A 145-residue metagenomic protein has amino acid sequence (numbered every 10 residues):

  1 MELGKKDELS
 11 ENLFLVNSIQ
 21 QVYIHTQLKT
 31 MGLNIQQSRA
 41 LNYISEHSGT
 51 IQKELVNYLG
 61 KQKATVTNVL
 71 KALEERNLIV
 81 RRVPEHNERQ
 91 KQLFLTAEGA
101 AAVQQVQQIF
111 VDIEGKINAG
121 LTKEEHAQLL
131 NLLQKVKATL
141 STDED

Functional and structural regions predicted by a protein language model:
M1, K5, K123-D145: C-terminal regulatory/oligomerization modules of transcriptional regulators
M1-M31: N-terminal leader segment of winged-helix/HTH proteins
D7-E11, M31-N42, K53, T67 (+1 more regions): Short alpha-helical elements of helix-turn-helix
F14-N17, N42-E46, Q107, Q134: Short, locally clustered residues in the helix-turn-helix/winged-helix DNA-binding domain
Q21, K71-N131: Charged, amphipathic alpha-helical coiled-coil/dimerization segments
H47-I51: Short capping segments at the starts of secondary-structure elements
V56: The alpha-helix within a helix-turn-helix
Q62-T65: Helix-turn-helix DNA-binding motif, specifically the short coil turn and the N-cap/start of the second
